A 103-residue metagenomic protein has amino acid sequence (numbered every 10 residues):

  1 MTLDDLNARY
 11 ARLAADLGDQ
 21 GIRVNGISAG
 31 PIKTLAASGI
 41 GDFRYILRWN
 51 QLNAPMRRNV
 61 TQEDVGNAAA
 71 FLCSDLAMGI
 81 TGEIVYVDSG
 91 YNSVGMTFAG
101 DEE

Functional and structural regions predicted by a protein language model:
M1-D16: Conserved catalytic helix of short-chain dehydrogenase/reductases
N7-A8, G26, Y45-I80, S89: C-terminal helical subdomain
A15-D19, M78: Alpha-helical segment proximal to the catalytic Tyr-Lys
D19, A29, S74: Short, conserved catalytic or interaction motifs in soluble domains
Q20, N25, E83: Rossmann-like NAD(H)/NADP(H) cofactor-binding core
S28-G39, V87: Short, flexible catalytic-loop segment of classical short-chain dehydrogenase/reductase
T81-E103: Short C-terminal tail/terminal secondary-structure segment of NAD(P)H-dependent dehydrogenase/reductase domains
